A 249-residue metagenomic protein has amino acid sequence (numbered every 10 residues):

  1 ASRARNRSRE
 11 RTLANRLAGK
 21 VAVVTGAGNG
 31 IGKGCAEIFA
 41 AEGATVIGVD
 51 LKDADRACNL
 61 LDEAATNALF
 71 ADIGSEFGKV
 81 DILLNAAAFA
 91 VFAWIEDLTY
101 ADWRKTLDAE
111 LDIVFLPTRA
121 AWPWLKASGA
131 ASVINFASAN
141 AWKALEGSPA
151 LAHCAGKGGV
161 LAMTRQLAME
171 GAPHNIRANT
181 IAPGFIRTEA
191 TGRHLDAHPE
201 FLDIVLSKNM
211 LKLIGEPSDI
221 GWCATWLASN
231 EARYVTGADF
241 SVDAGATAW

Functional and structural regions predicted by a protein language model:
N6, T225, T236-W249: Short C-terminal tail/terminal secondary-structure segment of NAD(P)H-dependent dehydrogenase/reductase domains
V21, G28-N29: Conserved glycine-rich cofactor-binding loop
A86-V91, G245: Conserved NAD(P)H cofactor-binding loop of Rossmann-fold oxidoreductase domains
W94-I95, D102-L107, V205: Substrate-binding pocket helix/loop in short-chain dehydrogenase/reductase
I134-G159, T164-P173: Catalytic loop of short-chain dehydrogenase/reductase
A172-R177, V235-G237: Short, small/polar-rich loop/turn modules that mediate ligand/substrate recognition or access, typified
N209-I220, E231: A conserved structural motif in NAD(P)-dependent oxidoreductases
